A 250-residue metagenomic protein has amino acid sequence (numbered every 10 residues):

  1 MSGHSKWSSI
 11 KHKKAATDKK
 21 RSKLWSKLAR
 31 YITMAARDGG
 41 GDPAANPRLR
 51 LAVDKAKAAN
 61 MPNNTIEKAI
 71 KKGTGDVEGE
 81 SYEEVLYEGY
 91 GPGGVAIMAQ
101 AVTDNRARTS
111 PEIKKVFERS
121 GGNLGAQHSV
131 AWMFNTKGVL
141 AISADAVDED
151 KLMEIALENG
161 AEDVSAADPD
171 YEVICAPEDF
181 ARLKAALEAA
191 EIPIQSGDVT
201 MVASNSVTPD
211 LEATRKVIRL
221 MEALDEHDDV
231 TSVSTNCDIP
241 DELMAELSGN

Functional and structural regions predicted by a protein language model:
M1-G125, S129-V139, V202, S248: N-terminal cationic and glycine-rich segments that engage phosphates or anionic surfaces
V139-N250: Positively charged, low-complexity, intrinsically disordered RNA-binding extensions
